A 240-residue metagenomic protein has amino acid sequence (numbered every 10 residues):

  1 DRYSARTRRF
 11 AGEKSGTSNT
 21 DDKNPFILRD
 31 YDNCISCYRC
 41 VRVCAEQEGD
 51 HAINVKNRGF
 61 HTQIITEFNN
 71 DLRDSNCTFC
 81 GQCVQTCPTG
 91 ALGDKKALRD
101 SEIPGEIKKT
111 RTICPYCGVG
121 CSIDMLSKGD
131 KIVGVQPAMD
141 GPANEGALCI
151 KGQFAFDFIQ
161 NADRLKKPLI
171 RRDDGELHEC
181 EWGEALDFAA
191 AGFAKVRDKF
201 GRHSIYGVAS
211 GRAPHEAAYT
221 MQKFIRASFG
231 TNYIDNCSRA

Functional and structural regions predicted by a protein language model:
D1-A240: N-terminal export/assembly segments and adjacent metallocofactor-ligating motifs of anaerobic energy-metabolism
